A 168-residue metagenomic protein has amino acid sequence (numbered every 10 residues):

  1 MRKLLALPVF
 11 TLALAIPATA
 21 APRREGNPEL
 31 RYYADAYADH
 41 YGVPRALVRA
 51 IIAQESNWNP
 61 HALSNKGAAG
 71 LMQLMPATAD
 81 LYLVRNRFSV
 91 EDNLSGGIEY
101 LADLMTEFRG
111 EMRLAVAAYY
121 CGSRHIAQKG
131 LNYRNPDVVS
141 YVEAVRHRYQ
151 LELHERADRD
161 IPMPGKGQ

Functional and structural regions predicted by a protein language model:
M1-L4: Positively charged n-region of N-terminal signal peptides that target proteins for export
A6-A15: Bacterial N-terminal signal peptides
I16-A20: Sec/Tat signal peptide C-region and signal peptidase I cleavage site
A21-Q168: Catalytic glycan-binding domains that act on GlcNAc-containing polysaccharides
